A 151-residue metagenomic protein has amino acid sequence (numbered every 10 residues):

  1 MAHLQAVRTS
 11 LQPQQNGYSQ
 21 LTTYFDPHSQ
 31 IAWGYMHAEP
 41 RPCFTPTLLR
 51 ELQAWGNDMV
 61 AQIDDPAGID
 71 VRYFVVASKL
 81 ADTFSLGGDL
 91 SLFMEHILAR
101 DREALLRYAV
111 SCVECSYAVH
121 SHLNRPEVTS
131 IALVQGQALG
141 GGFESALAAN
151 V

Functional and structural regions predicted by a protein language model:
M1-V75: Conserved CoA-thioester-binding segment of acyl-CoA-metabolizing enzymes
H37-E39, K79, Q137: Short strand-loop junctions, especially beta-strand C-caps/beta-turns that link beta-sheets to coils or alpha-helices
C43, S85, G141: Residues that form or flank phosphate/diphosphate-binding pockets in enzymes that use nucleotide phosphates
T47-L48, D89, S145: Residues at alpha-helix caps and immediate loop-helix transition turns in enzyme cores, especially N- and C-cap
L52-D101, Y117-I131: A structural preference for short, pocket-lining loop segments at secondary-structure junctions
R102-E114: Active-site-proximal gating segment of KS-fold condensing enzymes and close homologs
V119-V151: Glycine-rich beta-to-alpha active-site loop
